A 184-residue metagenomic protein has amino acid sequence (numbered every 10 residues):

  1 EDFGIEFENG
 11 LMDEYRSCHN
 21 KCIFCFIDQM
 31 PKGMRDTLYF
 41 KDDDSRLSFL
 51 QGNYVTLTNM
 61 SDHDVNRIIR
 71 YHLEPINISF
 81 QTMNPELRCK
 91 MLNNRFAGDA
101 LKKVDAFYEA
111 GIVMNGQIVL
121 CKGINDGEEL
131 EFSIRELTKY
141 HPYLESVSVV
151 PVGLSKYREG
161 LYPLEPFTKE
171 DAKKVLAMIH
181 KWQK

Functional and structural regions predicted by a protein language model:
D2-Y143, G153-K181: Conserved Radical SAM active-site core
V150: Positively charged, polyanion-binding regions of nucleic-acid-associated proteins
